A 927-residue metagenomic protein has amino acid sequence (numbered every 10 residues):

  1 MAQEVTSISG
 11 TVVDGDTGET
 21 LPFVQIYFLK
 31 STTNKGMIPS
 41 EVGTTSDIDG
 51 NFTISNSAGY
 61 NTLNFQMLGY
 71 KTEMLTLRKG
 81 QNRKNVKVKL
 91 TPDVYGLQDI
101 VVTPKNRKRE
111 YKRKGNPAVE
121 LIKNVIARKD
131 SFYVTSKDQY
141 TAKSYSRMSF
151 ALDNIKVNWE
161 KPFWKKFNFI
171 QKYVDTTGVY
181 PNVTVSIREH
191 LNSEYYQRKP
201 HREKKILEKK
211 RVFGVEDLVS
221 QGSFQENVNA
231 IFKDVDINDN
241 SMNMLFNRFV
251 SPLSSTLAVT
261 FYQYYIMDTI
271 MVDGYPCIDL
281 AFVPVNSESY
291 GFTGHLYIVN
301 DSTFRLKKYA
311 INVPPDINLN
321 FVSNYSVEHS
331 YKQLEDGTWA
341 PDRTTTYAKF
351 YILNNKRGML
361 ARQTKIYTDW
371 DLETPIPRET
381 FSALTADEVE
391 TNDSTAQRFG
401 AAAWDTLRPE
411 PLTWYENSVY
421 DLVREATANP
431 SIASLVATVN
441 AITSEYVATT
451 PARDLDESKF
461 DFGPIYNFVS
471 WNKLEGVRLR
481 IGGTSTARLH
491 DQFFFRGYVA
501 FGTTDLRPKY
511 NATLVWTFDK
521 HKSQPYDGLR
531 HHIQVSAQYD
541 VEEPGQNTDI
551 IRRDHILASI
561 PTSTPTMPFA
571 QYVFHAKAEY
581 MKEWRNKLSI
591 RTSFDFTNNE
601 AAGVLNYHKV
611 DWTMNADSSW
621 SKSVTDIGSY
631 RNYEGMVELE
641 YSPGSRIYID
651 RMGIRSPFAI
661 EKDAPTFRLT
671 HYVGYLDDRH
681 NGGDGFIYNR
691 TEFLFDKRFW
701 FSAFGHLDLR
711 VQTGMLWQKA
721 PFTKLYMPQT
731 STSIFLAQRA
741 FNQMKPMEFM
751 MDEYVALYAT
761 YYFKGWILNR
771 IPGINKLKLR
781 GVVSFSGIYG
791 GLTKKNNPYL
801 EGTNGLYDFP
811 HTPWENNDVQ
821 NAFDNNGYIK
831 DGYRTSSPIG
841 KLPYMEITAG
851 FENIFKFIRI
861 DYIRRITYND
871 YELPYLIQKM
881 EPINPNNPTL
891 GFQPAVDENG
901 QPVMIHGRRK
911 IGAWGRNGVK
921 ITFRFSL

Functional and structural regions predicted by a protein language model:
T6-D14, G50, V88: A short, amphipathic beta-strand motif
T6-I8, D16-N34, A58: Short, ordered, surface-exposed loop/turn motifs in non-cytosolic proteins
T32-N51: Short, acidic Ser/Thr/Gly-rich low-complexity loop/linker segments typical of extracellular and cell-surface proteins
T44, K71-V86: Structured interaction patches on ligand/partner-binding surfaces of diverse proteins
G59-G69: A short, solvent-exposed beta-strand micro-motif common in secreted/extracellular proteins
V86-P104: Conserved "repeat-terminator" motif of extracellular CCP/Sushi domains
V94-Y95, N106-C277, V283-G291, L353-S470 (+7 more regions): Structured extracytoplasmic
S382-L927: Exposed, low-structure sequence patches enriched in small/polar residues
